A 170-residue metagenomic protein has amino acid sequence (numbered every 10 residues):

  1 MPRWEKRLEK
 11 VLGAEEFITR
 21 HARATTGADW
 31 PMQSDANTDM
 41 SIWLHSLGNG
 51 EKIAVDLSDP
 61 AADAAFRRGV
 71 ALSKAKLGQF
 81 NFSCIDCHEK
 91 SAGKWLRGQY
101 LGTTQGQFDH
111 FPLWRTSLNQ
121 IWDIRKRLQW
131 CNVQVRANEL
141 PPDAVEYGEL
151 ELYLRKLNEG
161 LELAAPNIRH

Functional and structural regions predicted by a protein language model:
M1-D39, N49, V55, A75-H170: Electron-transfer interface patches adjacent to heme c in soluble/periplasmic c-type cytochromes and di-/multiheme
W43-S46: Glycine-rich, acidic and aromatic/proline-enriched surface loops and short helix-turn segments that act as binding
E51-R68: Solvent-exposed, charged amphipathic helical/linker segments at domain boundaries
